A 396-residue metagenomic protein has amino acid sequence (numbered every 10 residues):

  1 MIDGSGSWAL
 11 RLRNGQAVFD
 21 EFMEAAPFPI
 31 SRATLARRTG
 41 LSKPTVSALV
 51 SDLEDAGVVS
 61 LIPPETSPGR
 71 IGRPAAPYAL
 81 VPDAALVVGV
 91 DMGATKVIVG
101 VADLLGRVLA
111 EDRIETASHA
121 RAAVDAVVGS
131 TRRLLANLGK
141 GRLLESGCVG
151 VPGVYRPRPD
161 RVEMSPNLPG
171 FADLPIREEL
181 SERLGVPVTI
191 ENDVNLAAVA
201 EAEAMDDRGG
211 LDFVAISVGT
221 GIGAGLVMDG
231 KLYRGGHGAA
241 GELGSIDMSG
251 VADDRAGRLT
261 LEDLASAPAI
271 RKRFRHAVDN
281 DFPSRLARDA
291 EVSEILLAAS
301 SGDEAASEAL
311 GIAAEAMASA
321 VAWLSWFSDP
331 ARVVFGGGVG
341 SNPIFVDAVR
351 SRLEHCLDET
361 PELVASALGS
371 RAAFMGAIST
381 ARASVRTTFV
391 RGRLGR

Functional and structural regions predicted by a protein language model:
M1-L143, L184, A204-D206, G250-R396: ATP-binding/phosphotransfer module of carbohydrate and carboxylate kinases, centering on a glycine-rich
V90, L104, L143-G150, V154-T260 (+2 more regions): Phosphate-binding/catalytic loop of phosphoryl-transfer enzymes
